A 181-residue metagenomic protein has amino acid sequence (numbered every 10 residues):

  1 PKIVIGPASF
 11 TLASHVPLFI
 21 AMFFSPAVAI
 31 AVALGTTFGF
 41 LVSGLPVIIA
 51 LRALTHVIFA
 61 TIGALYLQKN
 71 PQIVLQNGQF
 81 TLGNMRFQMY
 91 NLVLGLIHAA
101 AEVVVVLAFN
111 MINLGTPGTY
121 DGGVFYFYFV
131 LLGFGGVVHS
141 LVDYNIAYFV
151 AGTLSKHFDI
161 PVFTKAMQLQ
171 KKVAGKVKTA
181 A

Functional and structural regions predicted by a protein language model:
P1-A181: Loop-helix junctions at membrane interfaces
